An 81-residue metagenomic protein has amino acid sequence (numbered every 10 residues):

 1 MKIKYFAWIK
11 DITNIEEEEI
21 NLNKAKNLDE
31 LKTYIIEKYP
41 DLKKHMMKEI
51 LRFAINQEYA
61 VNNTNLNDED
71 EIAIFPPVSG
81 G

Functional and structural regions predicted by a protein language model:
M1-S79: Ubiquitin-like/PB1-type beta-grasp interaction modules and other compact soluble beta-rich domains
